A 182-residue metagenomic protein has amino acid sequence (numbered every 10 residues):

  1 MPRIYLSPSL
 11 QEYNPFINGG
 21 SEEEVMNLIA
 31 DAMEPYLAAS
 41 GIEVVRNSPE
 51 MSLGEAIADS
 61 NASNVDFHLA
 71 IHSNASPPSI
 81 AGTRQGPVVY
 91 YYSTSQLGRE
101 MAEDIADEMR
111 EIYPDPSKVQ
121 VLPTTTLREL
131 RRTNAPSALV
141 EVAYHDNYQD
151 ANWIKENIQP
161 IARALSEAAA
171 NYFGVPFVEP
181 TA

Functional and structural regions predicted by a protein language model:
P2-N14, S63, H68-P77, Q120-A182: Active-site-adjacent mobile loop/cap segments within catalytic or ligand-binding domains
P2-P87, Y92-Q96: Catalytic-core regions of hydrolytic enzymes
M26, G98, A102, I154-A162: Short, charged, low-complexity patches
D31-I42, N61-V65, A106-P114, S166 (+1 more regions): Sec-exported extracytoplasmic/periplasmic mature domains
E34, I57, A106, L127 (+1 more regions): Short glycine-/small-residue-rich flexible loop motifs, especially phosphate/cofactor-binding loops
E43-E50, D115-L122, P176-P180: Surface-exposed patches in mature extracellular/periplasmic domains of secreted proteins
L97-V121: Active-site-adjacent substrate-binding region of metalloamidase/peptidase-like peptide-processing proteins
